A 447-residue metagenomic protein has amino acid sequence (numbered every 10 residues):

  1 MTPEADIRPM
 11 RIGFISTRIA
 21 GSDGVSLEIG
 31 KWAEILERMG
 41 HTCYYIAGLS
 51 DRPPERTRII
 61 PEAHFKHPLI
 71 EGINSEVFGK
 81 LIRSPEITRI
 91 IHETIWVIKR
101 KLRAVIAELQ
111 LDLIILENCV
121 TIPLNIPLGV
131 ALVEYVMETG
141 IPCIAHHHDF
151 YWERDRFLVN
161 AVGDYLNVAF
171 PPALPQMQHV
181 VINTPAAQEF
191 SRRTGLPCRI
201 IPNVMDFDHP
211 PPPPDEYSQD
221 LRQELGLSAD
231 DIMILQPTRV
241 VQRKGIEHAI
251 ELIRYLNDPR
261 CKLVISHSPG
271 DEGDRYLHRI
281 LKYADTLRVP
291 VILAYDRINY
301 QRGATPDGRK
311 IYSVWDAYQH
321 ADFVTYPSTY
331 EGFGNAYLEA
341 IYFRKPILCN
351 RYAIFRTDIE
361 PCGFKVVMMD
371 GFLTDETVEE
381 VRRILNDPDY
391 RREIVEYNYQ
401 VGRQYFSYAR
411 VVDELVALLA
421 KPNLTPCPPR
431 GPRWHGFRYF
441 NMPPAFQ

Functional and structural regions predicted by a protein language model:
M1-P61, E138-I141, P175, P426 (+2 more regions): N-terminal subdomain of nucleotide-sugar transferases
W152, Y165-D220: Donor nucleotide-sugar binding/catalytic pocket of nucleotide-sugar-dependent glycosyltransferases
R222-Q223, L227-K244, I250-I253, L263-H267: Conserved donor-binding/catalytic core segment of Leloir-type glycosyltransferases
S228, D274-D316, G363: Nucleotide-activated donor-binding/catalytic signature segment of Leloir-type glycosyltransferases, i.e., the conserved
Y326, P346-N350, V366-V367: Short hydrophobic beta-strand element within catalytic cores of glycosyltransferases and related nucleotide-activated
T329: Aromatic "clamp/platform" in nucleotide-sugar-dependent glycosyltransferases that forms part of the donor/acceptor
R356-R382, Y390-R392: Change "using UDP/GDP/dTDP sugars" to "using nucleotide sugars
N386-L419, H435: A charged, aromatic-enriched C-terminal amphipathic alpha-helix characteristic of glycosyltransferases across folds
